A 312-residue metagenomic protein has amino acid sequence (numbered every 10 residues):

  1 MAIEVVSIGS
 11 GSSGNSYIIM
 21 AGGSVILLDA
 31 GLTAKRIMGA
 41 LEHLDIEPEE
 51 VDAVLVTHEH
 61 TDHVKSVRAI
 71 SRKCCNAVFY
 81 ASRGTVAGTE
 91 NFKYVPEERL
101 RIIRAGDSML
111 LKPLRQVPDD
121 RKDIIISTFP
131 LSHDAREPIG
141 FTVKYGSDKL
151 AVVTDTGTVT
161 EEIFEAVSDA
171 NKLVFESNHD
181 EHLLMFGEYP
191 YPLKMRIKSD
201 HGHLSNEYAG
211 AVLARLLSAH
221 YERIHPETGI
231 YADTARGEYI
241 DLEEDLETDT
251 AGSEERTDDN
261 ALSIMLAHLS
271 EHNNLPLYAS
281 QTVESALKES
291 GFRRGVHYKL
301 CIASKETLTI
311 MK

Functional and structural regions predicted by a protein language model:
M1-L44, I139-D155, K172: Conserved beta-strand hairpin/beta-sheet module of binuclear metal-dependent hydrolase folds, prominently
V6-S16, A53-V67, A77, V86-K93 (+3 more regions): Structured catalytic core of nucleotide-sugar glycosyltransferases
L27-G31, V51-E59, Y80-R83, A151-D155 (+3 more regions): Active-site neighborhood of phospho(di)ester-bond hydrolases with catalytic His/Asp-centered motifs
K35-A81: Active-site metal-binding motif and surrounding structural segment of the metallo-beta-lactamase
T61-V64, A87-G88, A135-R136, T158-E161 (+2 more regions): Active-site environment of divalent metal-dependent phosphoester hydrolases
K65-C74, E90-N91, N274-Q281: Metal-dependent catalytic neighborhoods of phosphoester/phosphodiester hydrolases
R83-S147: Metallo-beta-lactamase
E161-C301: Cap/insert and terminal regions of metallo-dependent hydrolase folds
